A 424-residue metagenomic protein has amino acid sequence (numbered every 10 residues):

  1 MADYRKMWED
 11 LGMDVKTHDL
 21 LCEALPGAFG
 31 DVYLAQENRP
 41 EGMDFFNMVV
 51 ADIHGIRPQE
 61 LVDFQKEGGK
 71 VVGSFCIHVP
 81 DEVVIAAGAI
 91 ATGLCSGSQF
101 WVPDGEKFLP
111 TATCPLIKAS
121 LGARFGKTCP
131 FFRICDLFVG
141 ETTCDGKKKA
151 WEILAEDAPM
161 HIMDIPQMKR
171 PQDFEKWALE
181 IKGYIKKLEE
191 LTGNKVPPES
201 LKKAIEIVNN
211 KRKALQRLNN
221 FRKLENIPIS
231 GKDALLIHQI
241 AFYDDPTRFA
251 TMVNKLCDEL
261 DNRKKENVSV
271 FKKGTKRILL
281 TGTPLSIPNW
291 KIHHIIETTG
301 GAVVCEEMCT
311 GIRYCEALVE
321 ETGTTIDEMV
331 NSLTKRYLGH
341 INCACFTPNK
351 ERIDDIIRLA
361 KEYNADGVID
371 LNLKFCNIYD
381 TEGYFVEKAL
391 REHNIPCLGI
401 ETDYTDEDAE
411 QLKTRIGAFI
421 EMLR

Functional and structural regions predicted by a protein language model:
M1-G12, Y384-R424: Peripheral docking tails and interdomain loops at the edges of cofactor- or intermediate-handling domains
A2-K70, K186-E321, C345: A charged, amphipathic alpha-helical module
I53-H54, L61-V62, G69-F125: An N-terminal, globular interaction/scaffold subdomain
K66, H78, V83-G97, D104-G105 (+2 more regions): Redox- and metal-dependent alpha/beta enzyme cores, enriched for Fe-S-associated oxidoreductases and cofactor-handling
F75, L279-T281, L371: Short hydrophobic segments within beta-strands
A119-E190: Acidic/His-rich segments in extracytoplasmic proteins that coordinate ligands and/or metal ions
R124, T347-N364, T381-E382: A short, acidic, amphipathic alpha-helical segment used as a generic capping/interface helix at domain edges
I134-T142, A365-K374: Acidic beta-strand-to-loop metal/phosphate-binding motif
